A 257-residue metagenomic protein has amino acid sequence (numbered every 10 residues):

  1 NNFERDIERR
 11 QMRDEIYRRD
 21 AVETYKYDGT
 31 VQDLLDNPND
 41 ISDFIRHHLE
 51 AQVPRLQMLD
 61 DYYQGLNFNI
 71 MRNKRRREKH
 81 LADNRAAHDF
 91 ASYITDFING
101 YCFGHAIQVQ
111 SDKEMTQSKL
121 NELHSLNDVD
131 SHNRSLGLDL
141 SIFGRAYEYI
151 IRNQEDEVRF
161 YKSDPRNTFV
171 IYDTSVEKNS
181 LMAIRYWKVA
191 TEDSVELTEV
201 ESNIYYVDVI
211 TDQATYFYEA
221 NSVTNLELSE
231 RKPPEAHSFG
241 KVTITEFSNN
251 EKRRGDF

Functional and structural regions predicted by a protein language model:
N1-Y161, E177-K178: Extended, helix-rich architectural segments
E23, D128-H132, P165-R166, S238-I244: Short amphipathic alpha-helical surface micro-motifs
N39, R55, R166, P234-S238: Generic low-complexity segments that are intrinsically disordered, proline-rich and/or Lys/Arg-biased
N127-R231: Extended, Lys/Arg-enriched charged tracts that mediate electrostatic binding to polyanionic substrates
Y218-F257: Extended, charged amphipathic alpha-helical segments
